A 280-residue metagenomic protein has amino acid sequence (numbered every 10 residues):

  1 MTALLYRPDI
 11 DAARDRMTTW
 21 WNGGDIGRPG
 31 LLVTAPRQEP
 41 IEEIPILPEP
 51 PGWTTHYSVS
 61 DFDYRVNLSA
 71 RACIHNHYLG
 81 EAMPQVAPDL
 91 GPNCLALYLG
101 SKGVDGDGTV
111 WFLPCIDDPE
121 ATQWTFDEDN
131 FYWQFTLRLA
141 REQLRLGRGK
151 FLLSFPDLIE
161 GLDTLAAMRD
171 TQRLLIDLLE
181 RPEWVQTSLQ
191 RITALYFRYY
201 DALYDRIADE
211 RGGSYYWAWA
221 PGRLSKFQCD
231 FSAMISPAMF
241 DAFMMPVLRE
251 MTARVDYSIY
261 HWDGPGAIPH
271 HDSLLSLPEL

Functional and structural regions predicted by a protein language model:
M1-H56, V66-L68, A72-P88, G100 (+1 more regions): Active-site loop segments of alpha/beta catalytic cores
D63: Ligand-binding grooves and catalytic loops that recognize ribose/phosphate and carbohydrate rings, and esterified lipid
Q85-T122: A contiguous, low-structure linker/loop signature
